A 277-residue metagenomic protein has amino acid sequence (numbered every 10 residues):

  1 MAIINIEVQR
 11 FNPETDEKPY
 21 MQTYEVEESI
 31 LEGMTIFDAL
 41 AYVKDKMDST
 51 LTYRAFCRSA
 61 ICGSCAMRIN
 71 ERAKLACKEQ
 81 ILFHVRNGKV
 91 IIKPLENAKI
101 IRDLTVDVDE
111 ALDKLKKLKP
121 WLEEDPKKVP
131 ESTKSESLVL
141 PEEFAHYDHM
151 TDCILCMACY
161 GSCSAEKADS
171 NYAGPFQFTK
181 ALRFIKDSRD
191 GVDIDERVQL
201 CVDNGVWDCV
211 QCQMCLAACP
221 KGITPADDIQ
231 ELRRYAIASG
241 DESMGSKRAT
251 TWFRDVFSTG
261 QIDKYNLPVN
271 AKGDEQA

Functional and structural regions predicted by a protein language model:
M1-I6: Short structural boundary motif marking the start of a folded domain
V8-E14: Short polar catalytic/cofactor-binding loops
M21-M34: Short, contiguous acidic and Ser/Thr-rich linear segments
E27, I69-R72: Short strand-turn-strand beta-turns centered on an Asx-Gly dipeptide
G33-S49, K93-A277: Ferredoxin-type iron-sulfur electron-transfer modules in oxidoreductases and energy-metabolism complexes
C57-A66: Short, structured protein-protein interaction patches enriched in aromatics and acidic/basic residues, typified by
A73-R86: Structured interaction patches on ligand/partner-binding surfaces of diverse proteins
